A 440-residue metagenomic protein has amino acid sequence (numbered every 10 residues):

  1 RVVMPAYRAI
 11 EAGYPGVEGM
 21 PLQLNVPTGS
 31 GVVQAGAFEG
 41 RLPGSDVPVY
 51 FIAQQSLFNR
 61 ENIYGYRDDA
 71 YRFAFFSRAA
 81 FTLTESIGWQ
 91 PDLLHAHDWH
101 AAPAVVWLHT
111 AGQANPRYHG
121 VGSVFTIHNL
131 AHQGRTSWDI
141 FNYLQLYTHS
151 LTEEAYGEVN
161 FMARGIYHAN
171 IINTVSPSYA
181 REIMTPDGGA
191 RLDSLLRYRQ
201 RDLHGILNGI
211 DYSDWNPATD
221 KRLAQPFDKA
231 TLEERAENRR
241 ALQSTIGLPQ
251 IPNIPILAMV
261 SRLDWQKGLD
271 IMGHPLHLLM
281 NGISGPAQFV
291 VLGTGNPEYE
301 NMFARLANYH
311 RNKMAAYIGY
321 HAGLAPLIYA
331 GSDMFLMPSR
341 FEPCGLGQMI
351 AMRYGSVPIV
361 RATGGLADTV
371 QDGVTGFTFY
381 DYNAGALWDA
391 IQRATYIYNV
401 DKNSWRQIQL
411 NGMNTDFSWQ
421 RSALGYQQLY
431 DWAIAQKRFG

Functional and structural regions predicted by a protein language model:
R1-G440: Catalytic cores of nucleotide-sugar-dependent glycosyltransferases that transfer UDP/GDP/TDP-activated
